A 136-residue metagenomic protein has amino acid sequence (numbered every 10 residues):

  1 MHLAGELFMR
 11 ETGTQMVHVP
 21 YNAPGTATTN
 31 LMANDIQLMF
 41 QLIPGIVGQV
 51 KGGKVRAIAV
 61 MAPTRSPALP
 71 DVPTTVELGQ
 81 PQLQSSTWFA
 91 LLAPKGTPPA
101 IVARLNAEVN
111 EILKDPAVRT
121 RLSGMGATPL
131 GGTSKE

Functional and structural regions predicted by a protein language model:
M1-E136: Conserved, function-defining micro-sites of small-solute handling proteins
